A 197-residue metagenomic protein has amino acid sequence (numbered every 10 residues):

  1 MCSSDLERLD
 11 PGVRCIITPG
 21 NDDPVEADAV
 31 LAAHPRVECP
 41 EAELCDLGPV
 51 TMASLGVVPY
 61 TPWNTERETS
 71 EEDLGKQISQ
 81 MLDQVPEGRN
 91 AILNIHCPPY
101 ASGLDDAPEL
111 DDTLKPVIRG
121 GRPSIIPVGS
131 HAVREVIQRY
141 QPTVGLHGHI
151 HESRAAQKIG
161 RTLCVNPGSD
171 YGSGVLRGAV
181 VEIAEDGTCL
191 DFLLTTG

Functional and structural regions predicted by a protein language model:
C2-S3: Short, small-residue-biased leader/transition segments that mark boundaries at the very start of proteins
D10-C15, Q141-T143, R161-T162: A short helix->loop->beta-strand "cap" motif at the edges of active sites that frequently abuts
T18-D28, L44, Y60-P62, P98-L104 (+2 more regions): Active-site environment of divalent metal-dependent phosphoester hydrolases
G20, M52, L93, V133 (+4 more regions): Divalent metal-coordination and catalytic microenvironments
A29-G48, D73-R89: Short amphipathic alpha-helices and their capping/turn segments at secondary-structure boundaries
C45-G48, T65, T69-S70, R134-R139 (+1 more regions): Binuclear metal-dependent phosphoesterase catalytic core
P59-S70, R119-R122: Surface-exposed cleft-lining segments at the edges of enzyme active sites
I92-Q141: Active-site-proximal segments of metal-dependent phosphoesterases and phosphodiesterases across multiple
